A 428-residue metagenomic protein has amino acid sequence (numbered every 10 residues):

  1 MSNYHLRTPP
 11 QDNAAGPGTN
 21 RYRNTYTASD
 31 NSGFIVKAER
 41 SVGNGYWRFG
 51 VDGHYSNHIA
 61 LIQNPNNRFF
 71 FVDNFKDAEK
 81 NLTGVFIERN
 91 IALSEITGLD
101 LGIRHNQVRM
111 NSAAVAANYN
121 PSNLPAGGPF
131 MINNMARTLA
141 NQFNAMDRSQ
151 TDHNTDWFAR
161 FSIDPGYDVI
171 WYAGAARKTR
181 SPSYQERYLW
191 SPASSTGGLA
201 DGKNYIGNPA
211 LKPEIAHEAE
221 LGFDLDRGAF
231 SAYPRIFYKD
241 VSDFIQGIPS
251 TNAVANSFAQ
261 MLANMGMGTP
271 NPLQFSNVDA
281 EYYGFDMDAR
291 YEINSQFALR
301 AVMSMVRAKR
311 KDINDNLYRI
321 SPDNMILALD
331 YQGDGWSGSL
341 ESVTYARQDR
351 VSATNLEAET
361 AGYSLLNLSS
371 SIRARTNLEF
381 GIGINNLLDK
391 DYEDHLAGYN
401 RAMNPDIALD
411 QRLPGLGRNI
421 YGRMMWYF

Functional and structural regions predicted by a protein language model:
M1-D147, D152-I170, A176, F230-F237 (+1 more regions): Face-selective signature of the C-terminal outer-membrane beta-barrel domain
N3-R7, V42-N44, G53-I59, H105-N111 (+11 more regions): Transmembrane beta-strands of outer-membrane beta-barrel pores
T8-N24, L61-D73, N111-S149, Y188-G207 (+3 more regions): Solvent-exposed loop segments that connect transmembrane elements
T27, N74, A78-K80, T138 (+11 more regions): Outer-membrane beta-barrel signature, preferentially recognizing the C-terminal barrel domain of Gram-negative
F34-R40, V85-I91, A159-P165, L211 (+8 more regions): Residues on the lipid-exposed face of transmembrane beta-strands in outer-membrane beta-barrel proteins
G43-W47, E95-L99, T155, Y167-V169 (+7 more regions): Outer-envelope beta-barrel architecture signal
A92-L99, Q107-V108, F237-V241, I245 (+4 more regions): Gram-negative outer-membrane beta-barrel transporters
R180, S242, G247-P249, T344-R350 (+1 more regions): C-terminal beta-signal and adjacent terminal beta-strands/loops of Gram-negative outer-membrane beta-barrel proteins
